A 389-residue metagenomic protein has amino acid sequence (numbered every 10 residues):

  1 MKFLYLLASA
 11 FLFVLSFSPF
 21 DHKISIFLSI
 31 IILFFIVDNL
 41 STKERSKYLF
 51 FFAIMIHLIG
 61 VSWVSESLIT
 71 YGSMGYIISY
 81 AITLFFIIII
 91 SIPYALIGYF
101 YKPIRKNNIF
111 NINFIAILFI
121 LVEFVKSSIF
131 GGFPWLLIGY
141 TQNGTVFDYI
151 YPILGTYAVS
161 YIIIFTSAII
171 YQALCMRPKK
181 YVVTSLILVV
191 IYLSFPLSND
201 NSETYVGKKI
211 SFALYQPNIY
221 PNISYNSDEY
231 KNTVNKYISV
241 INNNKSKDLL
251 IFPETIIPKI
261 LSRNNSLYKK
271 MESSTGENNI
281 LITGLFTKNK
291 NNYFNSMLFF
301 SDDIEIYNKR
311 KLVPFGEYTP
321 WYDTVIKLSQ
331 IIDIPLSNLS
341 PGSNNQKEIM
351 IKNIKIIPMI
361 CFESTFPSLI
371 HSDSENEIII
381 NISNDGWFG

Functional and structural regions predicted by a protein language model:
M1-D200: Membrane-embedded alpha-helical bundles of multi-pass enzymes that act on lipidic or dolichyl-linked glycan substrates
D200-G389: Soluble catalytic domains of enzymes that build or remodel membrane lipids, polysaccharides, and related
